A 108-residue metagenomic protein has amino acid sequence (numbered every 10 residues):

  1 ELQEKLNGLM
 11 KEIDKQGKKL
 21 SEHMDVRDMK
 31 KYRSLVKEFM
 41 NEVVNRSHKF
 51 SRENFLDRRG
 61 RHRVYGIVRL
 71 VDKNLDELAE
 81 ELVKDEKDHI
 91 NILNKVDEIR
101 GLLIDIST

Functional and structural regions predicted by a protein language model:
E1-M40, S47-H62, N74, I90: N-terminal intrinsically disordered, cationic/polar leader segments that include organellar targeting peptides
F39-R46, H62, G66, D97 (+2 more regions): Alpha-helix boundary/capping detector
R58-K84: Strongly charged, low-complexity linkers/loops
N74-T108: C-terminal or internal capping secondary-structure element at the end of a domain, subdomain, or sheet
